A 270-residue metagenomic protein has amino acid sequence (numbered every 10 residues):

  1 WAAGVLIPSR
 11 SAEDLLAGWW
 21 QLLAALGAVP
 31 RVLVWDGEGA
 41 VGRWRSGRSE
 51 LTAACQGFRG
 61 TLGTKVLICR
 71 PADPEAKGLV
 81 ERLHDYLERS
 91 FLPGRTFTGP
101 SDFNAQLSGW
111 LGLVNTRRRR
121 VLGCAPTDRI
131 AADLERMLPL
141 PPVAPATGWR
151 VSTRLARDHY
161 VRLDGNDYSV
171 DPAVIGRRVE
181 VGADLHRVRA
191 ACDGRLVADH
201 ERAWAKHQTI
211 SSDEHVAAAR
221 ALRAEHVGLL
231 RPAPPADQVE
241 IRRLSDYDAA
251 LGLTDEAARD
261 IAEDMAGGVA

Functional and structural regions predicted by a protein language model:
W1-L6, G37-G42, L67-R70: Glycine- and acidic
G4-V32, A203-I210: Active-site beta-loop-alpha junctions of metal-dependent nucleic acid enzymes, especially the RNase H-like/DDE
L26-G47: Acidic/histidine-rich, metal-coordinating catalytic segments
W35, S46, L62, V66-E88 (+2 more regions): RNase H-like two-metal-ion nuclease catalytic core shared by retroviral integrases and related mobile-element nucleases
R48-A53: Charged helix-capping and loop-helix junction motifs
L83-G182: Active-site-proximal acidic segments at structured loop/helix or strand boundaries that coordinate catalytic metals
L185, R189-A270: Protein C-terminal end segments and domain termini
